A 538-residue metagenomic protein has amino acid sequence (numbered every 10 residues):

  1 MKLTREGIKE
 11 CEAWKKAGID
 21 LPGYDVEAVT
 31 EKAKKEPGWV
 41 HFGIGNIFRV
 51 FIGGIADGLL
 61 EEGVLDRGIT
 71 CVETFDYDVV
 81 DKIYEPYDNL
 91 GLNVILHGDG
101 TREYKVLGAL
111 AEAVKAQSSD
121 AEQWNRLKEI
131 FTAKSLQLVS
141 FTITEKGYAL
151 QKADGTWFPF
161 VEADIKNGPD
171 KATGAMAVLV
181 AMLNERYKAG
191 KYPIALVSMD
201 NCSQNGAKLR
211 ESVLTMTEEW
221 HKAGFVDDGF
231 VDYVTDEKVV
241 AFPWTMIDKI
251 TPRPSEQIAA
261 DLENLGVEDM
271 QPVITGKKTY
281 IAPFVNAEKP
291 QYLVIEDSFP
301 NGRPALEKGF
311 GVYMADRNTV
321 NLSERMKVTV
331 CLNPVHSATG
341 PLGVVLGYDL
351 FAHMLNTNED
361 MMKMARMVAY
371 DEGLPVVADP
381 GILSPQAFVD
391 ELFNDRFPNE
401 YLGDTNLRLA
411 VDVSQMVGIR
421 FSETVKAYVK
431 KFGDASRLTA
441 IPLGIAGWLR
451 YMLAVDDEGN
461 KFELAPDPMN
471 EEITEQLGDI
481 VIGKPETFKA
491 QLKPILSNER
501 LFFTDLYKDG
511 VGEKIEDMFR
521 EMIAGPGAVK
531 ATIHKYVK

Functional and structural regions predicted by a protein language model:
M1-K538: Substrate/ligand-engaging "lid" and interaction regions
